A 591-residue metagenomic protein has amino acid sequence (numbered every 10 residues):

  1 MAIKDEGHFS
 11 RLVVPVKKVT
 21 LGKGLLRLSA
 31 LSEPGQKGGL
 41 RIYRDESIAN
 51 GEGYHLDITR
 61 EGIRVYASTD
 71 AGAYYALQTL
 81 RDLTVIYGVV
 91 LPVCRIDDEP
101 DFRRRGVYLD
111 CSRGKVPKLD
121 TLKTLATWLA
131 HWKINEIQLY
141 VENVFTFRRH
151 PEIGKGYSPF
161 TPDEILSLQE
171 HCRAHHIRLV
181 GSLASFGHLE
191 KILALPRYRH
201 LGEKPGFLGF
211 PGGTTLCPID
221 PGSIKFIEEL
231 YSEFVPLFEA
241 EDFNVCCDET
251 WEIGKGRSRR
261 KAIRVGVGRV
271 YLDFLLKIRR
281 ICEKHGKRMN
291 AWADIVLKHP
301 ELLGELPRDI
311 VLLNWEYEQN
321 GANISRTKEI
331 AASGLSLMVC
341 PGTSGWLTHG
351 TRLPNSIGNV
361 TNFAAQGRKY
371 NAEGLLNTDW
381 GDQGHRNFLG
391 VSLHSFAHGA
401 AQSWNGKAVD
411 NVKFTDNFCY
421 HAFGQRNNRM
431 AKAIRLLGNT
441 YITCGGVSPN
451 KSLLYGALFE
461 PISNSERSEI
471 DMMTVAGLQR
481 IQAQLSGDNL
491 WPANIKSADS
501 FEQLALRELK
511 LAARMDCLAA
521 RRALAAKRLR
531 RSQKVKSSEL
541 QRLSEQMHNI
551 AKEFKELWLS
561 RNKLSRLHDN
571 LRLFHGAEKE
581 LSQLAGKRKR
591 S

Functional and structural regions predicted by a protein language model:
M1-A30, G35-Q36, A49, T127 (+5 more regions): Substrate-binding groove of N-acetylhexosamine-processing glycoside hydrolases
M1-R105, N362, H385, E508: Contiguous, structured surface segment used for ligand recognition
F9-S10, K23-L25, G53-H55, L91-V93 (+11 more regions): Generic secondary-structure boundary/loop-capping signal
Y43, D57, Y66, Y108-D110 (+3 more regions): Residues in well-ordered beta-strands of folded domains
G72, G114, E318: Glycine-/small-residue-rich active-site loops that bind phosphorylated ligands and cofactors
Y75, P117, G321-A322: Residues that form or flank phosphate/diphosphate-binding pockets in enzymes that use nucleotide phosphates
C94-S112, M338-L347: N-terminal small/glycine-rich loop or linker at the start of catalytic domains across soluble metabolic enzymes
R103-A293, G304-E305, V311-L313, G367: Substrate-binding cleft of carbohydrate-active enzyme catalytic domains
